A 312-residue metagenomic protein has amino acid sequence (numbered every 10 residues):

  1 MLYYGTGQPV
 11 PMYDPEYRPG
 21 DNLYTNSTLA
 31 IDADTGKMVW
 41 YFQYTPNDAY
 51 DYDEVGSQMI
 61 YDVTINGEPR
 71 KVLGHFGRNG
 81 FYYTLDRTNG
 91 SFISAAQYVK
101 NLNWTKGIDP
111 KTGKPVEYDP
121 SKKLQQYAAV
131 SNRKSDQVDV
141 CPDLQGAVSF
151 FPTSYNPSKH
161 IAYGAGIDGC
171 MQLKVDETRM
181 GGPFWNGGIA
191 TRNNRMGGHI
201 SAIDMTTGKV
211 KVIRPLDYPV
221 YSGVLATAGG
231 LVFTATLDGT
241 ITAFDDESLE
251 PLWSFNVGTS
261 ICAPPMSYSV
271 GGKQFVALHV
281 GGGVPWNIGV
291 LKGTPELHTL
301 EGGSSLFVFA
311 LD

Functional and structural regions predicted by a protein language model:
G5, F76, A165-I167, A235 (+1 more regions): Residue-level marker for isolated small/hydroxyl-bearing positions within beta-strands of beta-sheet-rich domains
G7-P9: Short Ser/Thr-interspersed hydrophobic loop/turn segments at strand-loop and sheet-helix junctions that line or gate
M12: Conserved redox-cofactor binding core of oxidoreductases
P15-E54, Y61-P69, F81-D139, C170-P219 (+2 more regions): Extracytoplasmic/lumenal domain signature
Q145-S149: Outer-membrane beta-barrel transmembrane strands
F151-T153, S267: Short, surface-exposed beta-strand/loop micro-motifs that present aromatic residues
P157-Y163: Membrane-proximal interfacial segments on either side of biological membranes
